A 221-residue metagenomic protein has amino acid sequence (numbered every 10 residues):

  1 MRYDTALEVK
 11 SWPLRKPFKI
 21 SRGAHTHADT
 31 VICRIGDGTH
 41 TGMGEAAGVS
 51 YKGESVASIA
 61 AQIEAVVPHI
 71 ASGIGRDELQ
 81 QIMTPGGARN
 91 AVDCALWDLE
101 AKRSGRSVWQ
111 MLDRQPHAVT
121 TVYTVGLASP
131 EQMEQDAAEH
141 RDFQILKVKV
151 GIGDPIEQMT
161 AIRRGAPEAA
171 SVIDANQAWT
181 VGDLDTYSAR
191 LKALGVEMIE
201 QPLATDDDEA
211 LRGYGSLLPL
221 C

Functional and structural regions predicted by a protein language model:
M1-V172, N176-D185, A189-A193: N-terminal capping/lid subdomain adjacent to the active-site entrance of alpha/beta enzymes
T186, L194-V196, Q201-C221: Active-site loop segments of alpha/beta catalytic cores
